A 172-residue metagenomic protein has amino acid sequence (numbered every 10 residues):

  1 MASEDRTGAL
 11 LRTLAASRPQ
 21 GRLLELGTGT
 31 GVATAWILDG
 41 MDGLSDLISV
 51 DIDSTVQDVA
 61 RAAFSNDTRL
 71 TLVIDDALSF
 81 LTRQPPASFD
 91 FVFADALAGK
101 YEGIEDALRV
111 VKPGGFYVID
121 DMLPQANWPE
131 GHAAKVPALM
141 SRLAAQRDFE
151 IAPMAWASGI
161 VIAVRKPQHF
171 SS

Functional and structural regions predicted by a protein language model:
A2-D5, D75, A98, E130-A134: Conserved phosphate-coordination/catalytic loops
A2-S79: SAM cofactor-binding core of SAM-dependent methyltransferases, primarily the Rossmann-like beta-alpha-beta module
S3, V59-R61, T82-P85, I104-E105 (+2 more regions): Short, well-ordered secondary-structure micro-motifs
T7, A33, P85, G103 (+1 more regions): Residues at alpha-helix caps and immediate loop-helix transition turns in enzyme cores, especially N- and C-cap
L26, A96, A152: Glycine- and other small-residue-rich loops at beta-strand/loop junctions that grip anionic moieties
D42, S65, P86, K112 (+1 more regions): Short conserved AdoMet
T68-A126: Active-site segment flanking the S-adenosylmethionine/decSAM binding pocket in AdoMet-dependent transferases
K100-S172: C-terminal substrate-binding/active-site "lid" region of AdoMet-derived donor-dependent transferases
